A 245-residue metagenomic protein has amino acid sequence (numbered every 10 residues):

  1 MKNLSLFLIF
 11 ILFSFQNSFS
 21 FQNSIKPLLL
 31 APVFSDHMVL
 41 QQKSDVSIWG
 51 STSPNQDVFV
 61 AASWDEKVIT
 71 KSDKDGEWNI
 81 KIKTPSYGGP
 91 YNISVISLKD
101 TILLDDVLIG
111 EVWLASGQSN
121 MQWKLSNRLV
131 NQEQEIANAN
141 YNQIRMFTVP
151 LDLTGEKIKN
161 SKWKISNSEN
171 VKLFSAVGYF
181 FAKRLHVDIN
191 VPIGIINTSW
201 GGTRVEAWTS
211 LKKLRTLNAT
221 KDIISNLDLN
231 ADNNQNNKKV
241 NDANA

Functional and structural regions predicted by a protein language model:
M1-I25: Bacterial Sec-dependent N-terminal signal peptides
F21-A245: Cell-envelope and extracellular/periplasmic
